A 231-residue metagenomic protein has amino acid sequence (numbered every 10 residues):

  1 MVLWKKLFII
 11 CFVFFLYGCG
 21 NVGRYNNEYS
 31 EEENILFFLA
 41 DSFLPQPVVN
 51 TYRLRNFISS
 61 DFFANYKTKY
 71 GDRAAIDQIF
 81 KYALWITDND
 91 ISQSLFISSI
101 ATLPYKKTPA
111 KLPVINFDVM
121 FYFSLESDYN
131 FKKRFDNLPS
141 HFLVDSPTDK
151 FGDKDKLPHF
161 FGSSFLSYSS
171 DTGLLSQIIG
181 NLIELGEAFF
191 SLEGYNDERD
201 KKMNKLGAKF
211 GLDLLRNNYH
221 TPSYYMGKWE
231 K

Functional and structural regions predicted by a protein language model:
V2-F8, G18-I178, E187-K231: Intrinsically disordered, low-complexity, mixed-charge
C11-F15: Nucleo/cytoplasmic regulatory scaffolds in medium-to-very-large eukaryotic proteins
